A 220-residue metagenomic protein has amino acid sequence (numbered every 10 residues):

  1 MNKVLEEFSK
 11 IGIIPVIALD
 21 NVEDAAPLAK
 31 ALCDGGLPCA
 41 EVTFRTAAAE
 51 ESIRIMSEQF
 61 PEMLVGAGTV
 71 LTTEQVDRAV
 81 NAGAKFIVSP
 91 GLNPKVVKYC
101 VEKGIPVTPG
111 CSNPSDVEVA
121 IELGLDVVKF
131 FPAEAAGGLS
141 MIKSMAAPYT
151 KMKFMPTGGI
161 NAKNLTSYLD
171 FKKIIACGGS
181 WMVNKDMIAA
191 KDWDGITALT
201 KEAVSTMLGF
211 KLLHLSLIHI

Functional and structural regions predicted by a protein language model:
M1-A82, A162, A190-S205: Conserved N-terminal beta1-alpha1 strand-loop-helix module at the mouth
E7, A31, I55, R78 (+6 more regions): Well-formed, non-transmembrane alpha-helical positions, independent of function
I17, A40-T46, L64-L71, A84-L92 (+3 more regions): Catalytic beta/alpha-barrel core
G36-L37, Q59-E62, N81-I87, E102-T108 (+3 more regions): Glycine-enriched alpha-helix->loop->beta-strand junction motifs that scaffold or abut catalytic
A49-A67, T72-T73, P94-S112, M141-M155 (+1 more regions): Alpha-helix-loop-beta-strand connector modules within alpha/beta enzyme cores
T73-A82, S115-L123, N161-I175: Catalytic cores of alpha/beta
G91-V96, F130-G138, K173-D192: Glycine-rich phosphate-binding active-site loops on the catalytic face of alpha/beta enzymes
I218-I220: Conserved small/polar residues in nucleotide/adenosyl-binding loops
